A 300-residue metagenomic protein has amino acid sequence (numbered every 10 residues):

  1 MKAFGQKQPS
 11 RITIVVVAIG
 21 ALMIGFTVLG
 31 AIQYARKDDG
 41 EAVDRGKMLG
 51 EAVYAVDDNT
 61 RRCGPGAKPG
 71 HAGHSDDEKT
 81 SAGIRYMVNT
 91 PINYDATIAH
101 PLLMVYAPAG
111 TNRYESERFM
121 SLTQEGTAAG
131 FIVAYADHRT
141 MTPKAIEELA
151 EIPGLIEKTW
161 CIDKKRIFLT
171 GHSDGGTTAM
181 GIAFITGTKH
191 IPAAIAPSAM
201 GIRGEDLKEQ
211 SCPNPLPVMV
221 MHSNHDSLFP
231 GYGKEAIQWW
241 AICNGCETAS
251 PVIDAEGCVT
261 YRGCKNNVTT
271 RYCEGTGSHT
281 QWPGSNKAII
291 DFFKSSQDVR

Functional and structural regions predicted by a protein language model:
K7-Q8, I12-H100, T170-I202, A249-C264 (+2 more regions): A domain-start/cap signature at the N-terminus of enzymes
I98-A109: Short beta-strand element of the alpha/beta-hydrolase
L103-V105, V133, V218: Hydrophobic beta-strand anchors of alpha/beta hydrolase catalytic cores
A109, H138, S173-D174, N224-S227 (+1 more regions): Acidic beta-to-alpha connecting loop that harbors the catalytic carboxylate
E115-A134: Short amphipathic alpha-helix adjacent to the substrate-entry channel of hydrolases
H138, A196-R203, S223-H225: Active-site nucleophile loop of the alpha/beta-hydrolase fold
T140-K164, G181: Alpha/beta-hydrolase active-site loop
M219-M221, L228-G231, C243-R300: C-terminal catalytic histidine-bearing segment of alpha/beta-hydrolase fold enzymes
